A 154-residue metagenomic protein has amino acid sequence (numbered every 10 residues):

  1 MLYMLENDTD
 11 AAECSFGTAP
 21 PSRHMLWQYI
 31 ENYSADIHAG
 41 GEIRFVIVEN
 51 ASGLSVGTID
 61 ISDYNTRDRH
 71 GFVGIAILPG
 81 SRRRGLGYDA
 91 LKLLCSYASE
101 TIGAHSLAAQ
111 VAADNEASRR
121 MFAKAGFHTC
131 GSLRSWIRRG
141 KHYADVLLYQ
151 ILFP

Functional and structural regions predicted by a protein language model:
M1, M25-Q28, N32, D89 (+2 more regions): Alpha-helical elements of Rossmann-like donor-binding domains used by nucleotide-donor carbohydrate transfer enzymes
M1-W27, P154: A short, well-structured alpha-helix characteristic of acyl/acetyltransferase catalytic modules
Y3, T18, A35-I37, D63 (+1 more regions): Short secondary-structure boundary/capping segments
Y3, W27, E31-A35, S96-S99 (+1 more regions): Solvent-exposed, non-membrane alpha-helical residues enriched in polar/charged side chains
E6-D8, R44, N50-P154: Acyl-donor (CoA/ACP) binding surface of acyl/acetyltransferases
A12-C14, Y33, G80: Alpha-helix C-capping/helix-to-loop hinge sites
R23-Q28, E49, E116: Short, positively charged
E31-V46: A short helix-loop-beta-strand connector motif used in the catalytic cores of GNAT acetyltransferases and, in some
